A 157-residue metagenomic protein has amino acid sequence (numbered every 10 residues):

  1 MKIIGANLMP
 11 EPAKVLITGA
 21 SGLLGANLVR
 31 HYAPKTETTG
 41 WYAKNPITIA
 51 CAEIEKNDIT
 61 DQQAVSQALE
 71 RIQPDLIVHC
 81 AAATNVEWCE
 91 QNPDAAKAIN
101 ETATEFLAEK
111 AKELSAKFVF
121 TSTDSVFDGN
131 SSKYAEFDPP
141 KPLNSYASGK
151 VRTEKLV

Functional and structural regions predicted by a protein language model:
M1-P12: A short, basic/flexible loop-to-alpha-helix module at the beginning of a structural domain
P10-K35: N-terminal Rossmann NAD(P)H-binding glycine-rich loop of SDR-like oxidoreductase domains
T18, W41, I77-A81, F118-D124: SDR active-site strand-loop-helix element
A33, K44-E53, V157: Short loop/helix-cap segments at secondary-structure boundaries that form the rim of catalytic
G40-T48, D58-I59, A81-A82: N-terminal Rossmann-fold cofactor-binding loop
K56-I99: NAD(P)H-binding glycine-rich loop region in Rossmannoid oxidoreductase-like domains and their noncatalytic homologs
L76-I77, Q91-V119, E154: NAD(P)-cofactor binding segment of oxidoreductase domains
A98, T102-F106, V126-V157: Catalytic helix-loop patch of NAD(P)-dependent Rossmann-fold dehydrogenases
